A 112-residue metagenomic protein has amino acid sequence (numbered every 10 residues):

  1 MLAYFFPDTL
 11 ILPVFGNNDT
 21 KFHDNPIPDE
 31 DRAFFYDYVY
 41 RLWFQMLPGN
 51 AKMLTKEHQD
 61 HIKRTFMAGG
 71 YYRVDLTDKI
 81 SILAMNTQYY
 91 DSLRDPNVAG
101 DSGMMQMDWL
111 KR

Functional and structural regions predicted by a protein language model:
L2-W109: Extended active-site neighborhood of metal-dependent phosphoesterases/phosphodiesterases
R112: Short acidic, glycine-rich surface-loop motifs adjacent to enzyme active sites
